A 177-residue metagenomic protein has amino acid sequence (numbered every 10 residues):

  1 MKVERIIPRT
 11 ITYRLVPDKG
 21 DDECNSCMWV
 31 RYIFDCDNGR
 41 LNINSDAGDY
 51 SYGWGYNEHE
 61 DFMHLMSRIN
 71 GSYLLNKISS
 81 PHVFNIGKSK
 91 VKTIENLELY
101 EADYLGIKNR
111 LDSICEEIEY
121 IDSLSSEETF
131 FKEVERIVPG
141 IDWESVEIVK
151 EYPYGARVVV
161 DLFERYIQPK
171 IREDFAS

Functional and structural regions predicted by a protein language model:
M1-D46: Short N-terminal edge-element motif at the start of the domain
F34-S79: Aromatic- and glycine-enriched beta-alpha-beta binding-site module
E60-V134: Long acidic/polar interaction regions in large eukaryotic complex-forming proteins
D103-S177: A eukaryote-biased signal for long
